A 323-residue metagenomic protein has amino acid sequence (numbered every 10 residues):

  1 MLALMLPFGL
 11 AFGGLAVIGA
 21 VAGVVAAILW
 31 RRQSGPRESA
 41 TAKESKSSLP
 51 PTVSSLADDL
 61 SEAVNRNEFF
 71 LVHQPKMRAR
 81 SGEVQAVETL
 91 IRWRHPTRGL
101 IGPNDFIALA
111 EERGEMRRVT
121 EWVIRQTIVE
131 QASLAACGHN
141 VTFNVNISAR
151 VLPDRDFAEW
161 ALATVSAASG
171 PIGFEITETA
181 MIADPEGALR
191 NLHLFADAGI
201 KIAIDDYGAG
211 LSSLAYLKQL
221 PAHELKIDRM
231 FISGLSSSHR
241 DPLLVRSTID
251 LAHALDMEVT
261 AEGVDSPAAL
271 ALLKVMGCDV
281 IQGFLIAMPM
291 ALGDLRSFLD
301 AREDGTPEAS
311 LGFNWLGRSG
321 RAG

Functional and structural regions predicted by a protein language model:
M1-G14: Feature marks short, highly hydrophobic, charge-poor N-terminal signal-anchor/signal peptide-like helices that anchor
A16-A26, R31-G35, S39, L49 (+5 more regions): EAL-family c-di-GMP phosphodiesterase catalytic domain
S45-L109, N146, I204, Q282 (+2 more regions): Active-site core of bacterial EAL-family cyclic-dinucleotide phosphodiesterase domains
K46, G114-E115: Catalytic-site/binding-pocket detector for metal-dependent nucleotidyl cyclases and the c-di-GMP signaling machinery
L56-D59, T89, L109-A110, V123-Q131 (+4 more regions): Structural preference for long, well-ordered alpha-helical segments in enzyme cores
E68-F70, N140-N144, P171-G173, K201 (+1 more regions): Residues at or immediately flanking beta-strands
S81-E88, E115-A188, G263: Catalytic core of bacterial c-di-GMP phosphodiesterases, primarily the EAL and HD-GYP domains, capturing alpha-helical
